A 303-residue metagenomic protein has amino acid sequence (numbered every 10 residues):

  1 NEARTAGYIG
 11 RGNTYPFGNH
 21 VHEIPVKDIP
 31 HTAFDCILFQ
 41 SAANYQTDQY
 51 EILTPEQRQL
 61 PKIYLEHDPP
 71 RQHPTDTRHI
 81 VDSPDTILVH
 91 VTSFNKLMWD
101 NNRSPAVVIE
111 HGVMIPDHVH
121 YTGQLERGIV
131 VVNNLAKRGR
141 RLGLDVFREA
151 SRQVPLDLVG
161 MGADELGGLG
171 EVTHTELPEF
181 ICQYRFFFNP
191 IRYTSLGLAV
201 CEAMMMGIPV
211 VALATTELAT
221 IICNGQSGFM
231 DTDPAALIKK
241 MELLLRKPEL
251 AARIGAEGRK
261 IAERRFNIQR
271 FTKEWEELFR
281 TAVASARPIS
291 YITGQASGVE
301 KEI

Functional and structural regions predicted by a protein language model:
E2-D85, S93-L97: Extended catalytic core of nucleotide-activated donor transferases of GT-like folds
M98-N101, G112-H174: Conserved catalytic-core segment of nucleotide-activated headgroup transferases in glycan assembly
P178, C201-M205, T216-T220, Q226: Short alpha-helical segment that forms part of, or immediately flanks, the ligand-binding pocket in carbohydrate-active
R192: Aromatic "clamp/platform" in nucleotide-sugar-dependent glycosyltransferases that forms part of the donor/acceptor
P209-A212: Short hydrophobic beta-strand element within catalytic cores of glycosyltransferases and related nucleotide-activated
N224-A235, L243-E249: Conserved acidic donor-binding segment of nucleotide-sugar-dependent glycosyltransferases
L250-R265, F271-E277: A short, well-ordered alpha-helix in the C-terminal region of glycosyltransferases
I268-I303: C-terminal alpha-helical cap of glycosyltransferases
